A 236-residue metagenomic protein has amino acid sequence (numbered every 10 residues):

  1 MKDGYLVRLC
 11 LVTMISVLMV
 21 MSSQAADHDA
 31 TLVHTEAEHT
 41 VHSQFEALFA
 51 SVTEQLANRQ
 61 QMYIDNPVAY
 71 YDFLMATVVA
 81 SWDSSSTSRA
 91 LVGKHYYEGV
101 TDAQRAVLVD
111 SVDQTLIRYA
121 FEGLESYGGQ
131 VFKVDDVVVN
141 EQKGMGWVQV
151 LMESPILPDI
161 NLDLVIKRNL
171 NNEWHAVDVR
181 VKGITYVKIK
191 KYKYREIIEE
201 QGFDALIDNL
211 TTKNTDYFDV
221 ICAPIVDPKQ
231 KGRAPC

Functional and structural regions predicted by a protein language model:
K2-L11: Bacterial N-terminal signal peptides that target proteins for export
C10-V20: Bacterial N-terminal signal peptides
S23-D27: Boundary at the C-terminal end of the N-terminal hydrophobic targeting segment
H34-A120: Early exported N-terminus immediately downstream of N-terminal targeting peptides
Q114-T115, S154-P155, K182-Y186: Solvent-exposed loop/turn segments at secondary-structure junctions within structured extracellular/periplasmic domains
R118-I160, K213-C236: Surface-exposed, charged secondary-structure patches
N161-K188: Short beta-strand edge/turn micro-motifs at domain boundaries
V181-C236: Low-complexity, intrinsically disordered terminal/linker segments enriched in charged and Gly/Pro repeats
